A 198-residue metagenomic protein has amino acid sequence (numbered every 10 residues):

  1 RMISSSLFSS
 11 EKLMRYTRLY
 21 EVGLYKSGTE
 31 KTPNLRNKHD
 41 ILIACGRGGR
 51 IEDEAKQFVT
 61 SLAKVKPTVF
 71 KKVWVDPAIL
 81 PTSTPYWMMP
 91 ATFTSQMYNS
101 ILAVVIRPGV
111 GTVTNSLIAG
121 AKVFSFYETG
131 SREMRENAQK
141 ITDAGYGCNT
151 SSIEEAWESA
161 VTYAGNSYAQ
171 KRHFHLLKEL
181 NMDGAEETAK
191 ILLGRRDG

Functional and structural regions predicted by a protein language model:
R1-E21: Active-site-proximal region of nucleotide-activated glycan assembly enzymes, centered on histidine/acidic-rich loops
R1-I3, Y20, W87, V105 (+2 more regions): Hydrophobic/aromatic beta-strand patches that form the interior of the parallel beta-sheet core in alpha/beta enzyme
E11, R50-I51, T112-T114: Short glycine-rich, flexible loops that bind phosphorylated cofactors or substrates
V22-A103: Donor-nucleotide binding loops and adjacent catalytic segments primarily of GT-B fold Leloir glycosyltransferases
A91-E136: A donor-sugar binding/catalytic signature common to diverse glycosyltransferases and related nucleotide-sugar
D143-Y146, T150-A169: C-terminal "capping" alpha-helix adjacent to the active site of nucleotide-linked donor transferases in cell-envelope
T162-G198: C-terminal amphipathic helix plus adjacent low-complexity, charged tail appended to glycosyltransferase catalytic
